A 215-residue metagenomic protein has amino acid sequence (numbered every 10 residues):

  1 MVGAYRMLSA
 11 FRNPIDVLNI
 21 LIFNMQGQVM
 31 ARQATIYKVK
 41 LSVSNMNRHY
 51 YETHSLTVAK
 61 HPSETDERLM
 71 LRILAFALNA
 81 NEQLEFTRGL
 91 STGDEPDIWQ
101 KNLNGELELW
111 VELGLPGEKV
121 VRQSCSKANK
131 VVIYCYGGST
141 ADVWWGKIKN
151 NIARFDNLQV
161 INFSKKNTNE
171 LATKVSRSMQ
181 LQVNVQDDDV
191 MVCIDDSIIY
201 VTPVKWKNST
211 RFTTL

Functional and structural regions predicted by a protein language model:
M1-V29: N-terminal amphipathic/basic-hydrophobic helices that include classical n-h-c signal peptides and signal-anchor
G27-S55: Extreme N-terminal tail/first-helix region
V39-L41, I98, D189-C193: Short polybasic amphipathic segments
N45-L90: Acidic-basic catalytic patches of nuclease active cores, encompassing PD-(D/E)XK and other metal-cofactor nuclease
L84-L103: Long amphipathic N-terminal alpha/beta scaffold segment
I98-Q100, G105-V121: Conserved catalytic cores of phosphodiester-cleaving nucleases, focusing on short active-site segments
P116-T173: Feature captures the catalytic cores and cofactor-binding loops of soluble hydro-lyases/lyases that act on carboxylate
N157, I161-L215: Non-catalytic C-terminal interaction segments of nucleic acid-processing enzymes
